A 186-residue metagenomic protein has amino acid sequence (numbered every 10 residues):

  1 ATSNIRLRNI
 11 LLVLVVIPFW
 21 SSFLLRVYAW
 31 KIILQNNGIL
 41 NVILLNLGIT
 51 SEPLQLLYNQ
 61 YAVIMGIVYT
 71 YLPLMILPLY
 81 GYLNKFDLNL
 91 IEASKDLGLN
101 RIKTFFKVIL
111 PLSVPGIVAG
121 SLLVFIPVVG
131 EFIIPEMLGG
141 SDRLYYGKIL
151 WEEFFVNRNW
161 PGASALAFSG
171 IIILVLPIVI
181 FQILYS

Functional and structural regions predicted by a protein language model:
A1-N84, V108-F132, M137-G139, A163-I183: Membrane-water interface segments at the C-terminal ends of transmembrane alpha-helices in multi-pass inner-membrane
I17, N89-L97, A163: Short hydrophobic faces within alpha-helices
A93-S94, T104, V108, L150: Hydrophobic positions on the alpha-helical face of helix-turn-helix-like DNA-binding modules
L97-G98, P111: Glycine/proline-centered hinge or cleavage motifs at structural transition points of membrane proteins
N100-T104, S141-L144: Gly/Pro- and small hydrophobic-enriched strand-loop and loop-to-helix capping segments that sit at the rims
F132-W160: Glycine-rich helix-loop "coupling/hinge" segments at transmembrane-helix boundaries in multipass transporters
